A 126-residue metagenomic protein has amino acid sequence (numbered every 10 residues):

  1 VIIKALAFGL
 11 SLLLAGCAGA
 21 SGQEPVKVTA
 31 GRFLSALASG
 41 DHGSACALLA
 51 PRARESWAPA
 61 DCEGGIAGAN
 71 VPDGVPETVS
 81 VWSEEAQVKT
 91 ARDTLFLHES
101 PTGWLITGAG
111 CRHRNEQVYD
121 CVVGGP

Functional and structural regions predicted by a protein language model:
V1-F8: Sec-dependent signal peptide recognition, specifically the positively charged N-region followed immediately by
G9-S11, T90: Short intrinsically disordered, low-complexity segments
L13-G16: C-terminal motif of bacterial Sec signal peptides marking the signal peptidase cleavage site
A20-E85: Short solvent-exposed beta->alpha transition segments
A69-P126: Exposed beta-sheet edge and beta->alpha loop/turn motif
